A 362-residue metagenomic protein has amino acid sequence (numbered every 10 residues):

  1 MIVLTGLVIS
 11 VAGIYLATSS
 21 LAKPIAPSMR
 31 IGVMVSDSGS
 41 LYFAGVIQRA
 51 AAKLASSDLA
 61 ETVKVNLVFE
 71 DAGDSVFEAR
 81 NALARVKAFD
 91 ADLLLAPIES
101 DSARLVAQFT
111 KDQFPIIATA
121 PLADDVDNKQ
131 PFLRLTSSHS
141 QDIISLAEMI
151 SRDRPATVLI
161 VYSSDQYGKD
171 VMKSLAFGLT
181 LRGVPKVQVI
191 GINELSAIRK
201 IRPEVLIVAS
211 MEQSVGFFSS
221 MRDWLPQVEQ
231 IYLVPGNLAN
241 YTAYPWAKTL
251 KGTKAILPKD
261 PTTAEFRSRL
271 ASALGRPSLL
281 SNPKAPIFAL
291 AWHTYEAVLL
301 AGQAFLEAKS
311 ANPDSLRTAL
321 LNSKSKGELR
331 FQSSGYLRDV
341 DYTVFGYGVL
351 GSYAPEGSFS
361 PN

Functional and structural regions predicted by a protein language model:
I2-Y15: Hydrophobic membrane-insertion alpha-helices, especially the h-region of bacterial N-terminal signal peptides
I25-A50, D58-A60, P97-I98, V158-V161: Short beta-strand segments enriched in small/hydrophobic residues
F43-Q48, D58-V126, K200, E212-G216: Beta-alpha junction/loop-to-helix N-cap segments that form part of ligand/metal-binding clefts
E61-G73, Q130-P131, L179-E194: Short beta-strand elements in bilobed, periplasmic/extracellular small-molecule ligand-binding domains
V86-I98, I117-T119, T157-Y162, R202-F218 (+2 more regions): Periplasmic-binding protein-like
D92-V184, E229-K251: Extracytoplasmic ligand/sensor domains, especially the bilobed periplasmic-binding protein
R134-L159, D170, N193-L195, S214-V215 (+2 more regions): Hydrophobic alpha-helical segments within soluble ligand-binding/sensing domains
G275-E356: Segments of small-molecule ligand-sensing domains
